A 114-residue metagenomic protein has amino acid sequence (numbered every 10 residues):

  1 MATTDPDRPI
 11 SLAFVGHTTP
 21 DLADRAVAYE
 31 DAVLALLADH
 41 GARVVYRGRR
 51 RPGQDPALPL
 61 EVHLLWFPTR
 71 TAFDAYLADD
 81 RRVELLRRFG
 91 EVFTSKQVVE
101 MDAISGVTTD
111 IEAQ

Functional and structural regions predicted by a protein language model:
M1-E61, F67-A78, D102-Q114: Short S/T/G/P-rich N-terminal loop/turn motif that feeds into the first structured element of a domain
V33-L34, R81-R87: A common structural junction motif
R43, L86-D102: Conserved short beta-strand edge segments in small beta-sheet-based binding/regulatory domains
E61-H63, K96-Q97: Generic beta-strand structural signal
A75-V83, E91: Short, intrinsically disordered, mixed-charge
